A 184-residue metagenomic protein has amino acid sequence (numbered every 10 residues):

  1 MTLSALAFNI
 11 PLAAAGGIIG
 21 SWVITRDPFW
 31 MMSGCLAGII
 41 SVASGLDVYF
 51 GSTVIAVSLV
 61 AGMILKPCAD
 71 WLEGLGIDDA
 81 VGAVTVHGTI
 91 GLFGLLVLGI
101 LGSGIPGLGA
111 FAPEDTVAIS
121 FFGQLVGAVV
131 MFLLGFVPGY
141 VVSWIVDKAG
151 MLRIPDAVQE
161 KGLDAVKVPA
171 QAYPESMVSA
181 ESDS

Functional and structural regions predicted by a protein language model:
M1-S184: Glycine- and aromatic-enriched membrane alpha-helices
